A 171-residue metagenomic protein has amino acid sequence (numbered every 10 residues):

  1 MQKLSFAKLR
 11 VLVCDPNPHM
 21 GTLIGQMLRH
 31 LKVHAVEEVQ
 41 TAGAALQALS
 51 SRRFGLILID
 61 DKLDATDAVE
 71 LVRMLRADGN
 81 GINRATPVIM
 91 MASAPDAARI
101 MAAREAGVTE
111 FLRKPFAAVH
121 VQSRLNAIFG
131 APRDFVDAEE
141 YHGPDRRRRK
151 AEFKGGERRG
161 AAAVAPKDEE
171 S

Functional and structural regions predicted by a protein language model:
A7-H19, I24-L28, I57: Conserved acidic segment of CheY-like receiver
L12, I82-A97: A short, hydrophobic beta-strand element within the central beta-sheet of small alpha/beta folds
E38-L56: Acidic, metal-coordinating helix/loop segments flanking the phosphotransfer/catalytic sites of two-component signaling
I59-K62: Active-site residues of response regulator receiver
D67-R84: Short amphipathic alpha-helix used as the core "switch/output" element in two-component signaling
E70, A94-E110, V136: Alpha4 helix (beta4-alpha4-beta5 surface) of REC/receiver domains from two-component response regulators
F116-N126, D137: C-terminal output helix
G130-S171: CheY-like receiver
